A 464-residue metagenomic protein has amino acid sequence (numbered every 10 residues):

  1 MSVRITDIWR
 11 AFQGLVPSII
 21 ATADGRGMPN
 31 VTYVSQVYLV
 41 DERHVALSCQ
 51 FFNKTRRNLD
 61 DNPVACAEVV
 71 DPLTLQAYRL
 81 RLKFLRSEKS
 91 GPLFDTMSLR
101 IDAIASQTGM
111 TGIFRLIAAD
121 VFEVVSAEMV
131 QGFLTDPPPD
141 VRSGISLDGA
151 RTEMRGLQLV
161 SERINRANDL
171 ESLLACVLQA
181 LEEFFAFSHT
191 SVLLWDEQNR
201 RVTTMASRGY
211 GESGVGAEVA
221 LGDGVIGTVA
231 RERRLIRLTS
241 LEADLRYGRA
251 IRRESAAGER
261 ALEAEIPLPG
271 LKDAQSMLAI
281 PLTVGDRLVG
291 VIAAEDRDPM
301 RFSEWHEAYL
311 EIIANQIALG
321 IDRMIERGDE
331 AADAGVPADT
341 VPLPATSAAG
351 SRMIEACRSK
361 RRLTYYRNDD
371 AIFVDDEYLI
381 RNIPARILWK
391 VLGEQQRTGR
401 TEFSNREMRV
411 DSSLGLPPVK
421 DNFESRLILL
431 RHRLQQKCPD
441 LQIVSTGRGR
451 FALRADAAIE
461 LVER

Functional and structural regions predicted by a protein language model:
G27, T135-E171, R323: Signal-transmission linkers at sensory-effector interfaces
A167-M205, M324: Helix-loop-beta substructure at the N-terminus of cytosolic sensory domains that couple signal/ligand detection
M205, E212-G270: Regulatory sensory and allosteric helical modules in signal-transduction proteins and certain transcription factors
S213, K272-Q275, V289, E295-I312 (+1 more regions): Regulatory loop-to-helix N-cap segments in sensory/regulatory domains that couple ligand/signal detection
I266, Q275-T283: Short hydrophobic beta-strand micro-motif common in sensory/regulatory domains
D329-W389, L441-V444, R448-A452, D456-R464: Short boundary/linker motifs that mark transitions into or out of structured domains
E377-D411, L430: Short amphipathic alpha-helical recognition elements used for nucleic-acid or partner binding across transcription
I380-L388, L416-K437: DNA-recognition element of transcription regulators
